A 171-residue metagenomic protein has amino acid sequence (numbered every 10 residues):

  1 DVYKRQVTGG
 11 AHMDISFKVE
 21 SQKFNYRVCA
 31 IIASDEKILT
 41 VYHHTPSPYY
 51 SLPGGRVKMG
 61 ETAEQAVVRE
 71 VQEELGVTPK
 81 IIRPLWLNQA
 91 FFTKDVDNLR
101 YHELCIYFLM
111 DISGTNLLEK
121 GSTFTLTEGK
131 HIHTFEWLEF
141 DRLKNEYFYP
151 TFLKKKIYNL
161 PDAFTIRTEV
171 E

Functional and structural regions predicted by a protein language model:
D1-Y3: Short, small-residue-biased leader/transition segments that mark boundaries at the very start of proteins
G9-I31, D35: Acidic, metal-coordinating catalytic segment for phosphate/diphosphate chemistry, firing primarily on the Nudix
M13-E20, K94-N98, T123-T125: Short, P/G- and charge-enriched loop/turn segments at secondary-structure junctions
A33-I38, P46-S47, K58, L87-F92 (+1 more regions): Short, charged/polar surface micro-motifs in flexible loops or helix N-caps
S34-E73, V77: Conserved Nudix-box catalytic region and its N-terminal flanking loop in Nudix hydrolases and closely related
S47-Y50, N116-E171: Nudix hydrolase/Nudix homology domain
T78-L87: A short coil-to-beta-strand element that immediately follows conserved catalytic motifs
F92-K120, K156: Active-site-adjacent beta-strand/loop module that shapes the phosphate/pyrophosphate-binding cleft
